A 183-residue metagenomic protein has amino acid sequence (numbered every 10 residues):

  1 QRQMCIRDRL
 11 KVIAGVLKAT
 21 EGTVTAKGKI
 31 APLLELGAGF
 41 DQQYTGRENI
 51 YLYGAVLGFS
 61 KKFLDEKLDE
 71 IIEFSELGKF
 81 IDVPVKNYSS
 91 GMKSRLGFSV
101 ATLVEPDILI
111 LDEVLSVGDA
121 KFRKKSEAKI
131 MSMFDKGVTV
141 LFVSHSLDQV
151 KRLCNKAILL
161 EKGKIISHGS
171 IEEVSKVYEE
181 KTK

Functional and structural regions predicted by a protein language model:
Q1-I6: Short, small-residue-biased leader/transition segments that mark boundaries at the very start of proteins
R7-G54: ABC ATPase nucleotide-binding domain signature region
P32, Y51, F63-F80: Conserved ABC ATPase "signature" region
R123-K136: Helical segment within the ABC ATPase nucleotide-binding domain
S144-H145: H-loop/switch region of ABC-family ATPase nucleotide-binding domains
V150-R152: A short, surface-exposed alpha-helical micro-motif characterized by mixed small hydrophobic and charged/polar residues
K162-G163, Y178: Conserved ABC ATPase "signature" C-loop
H168-G169: ABC ATPase "signature
